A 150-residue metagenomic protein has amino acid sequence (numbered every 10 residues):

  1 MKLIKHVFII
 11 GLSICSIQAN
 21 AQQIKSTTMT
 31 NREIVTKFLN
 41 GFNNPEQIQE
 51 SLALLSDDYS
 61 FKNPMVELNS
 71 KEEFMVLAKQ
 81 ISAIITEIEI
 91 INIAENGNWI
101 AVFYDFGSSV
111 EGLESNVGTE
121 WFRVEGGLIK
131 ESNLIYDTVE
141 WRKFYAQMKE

Functional and structural regions predicted by a protein language model:
M1-M29: Bacterial Sec-dependent N-terminal signal peptides
A21-E150: C-terminal and inter-domain tail/linker signature
